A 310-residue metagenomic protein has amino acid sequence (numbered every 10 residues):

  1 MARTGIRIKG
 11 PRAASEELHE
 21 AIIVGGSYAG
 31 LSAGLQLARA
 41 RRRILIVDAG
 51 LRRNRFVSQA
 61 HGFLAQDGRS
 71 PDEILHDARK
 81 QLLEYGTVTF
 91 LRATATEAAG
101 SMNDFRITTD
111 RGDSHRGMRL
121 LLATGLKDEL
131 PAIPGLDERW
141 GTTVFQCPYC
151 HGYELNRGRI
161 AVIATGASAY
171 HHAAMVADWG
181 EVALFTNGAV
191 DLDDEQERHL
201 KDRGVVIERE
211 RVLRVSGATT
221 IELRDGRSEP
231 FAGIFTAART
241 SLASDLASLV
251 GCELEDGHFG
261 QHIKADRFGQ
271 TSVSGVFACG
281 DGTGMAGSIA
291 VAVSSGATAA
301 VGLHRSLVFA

Functional and structural regions predicted by a protein language model:
M1-H19, H76, Y85: Extreme N-terminal leader/targeting segments of oxidoreductases
T4-I8, E129-A167, H171-A174: Glycine-rich dinucleotide-binding loop and its adjacent helix/turn
H19-E73, G158-R159, A164-V190: Beta1-alpha1 glycine-rich phosphate/pyrophosphate-binding loop at the start of Rossmann-like nucleotide-binding domains
G34-L35, Y170-H172, C279-A310: A conserved FAD-binding loop/helix module that cradles the flavin
R42-R43, A49-L51, S58-Y85, Q146-C147 (+1 more regions): N-terminal glycine-rich dinucleotide-binding loop that anchors FAD/FMN and/or NAD(P) in oxidoreductases
H76, L82-T109, S114-G117, G180-Q261 (+1 more regions): A Rossmann-like FAD-binding core segment of flavoenzymes
A132, E138-E154, T240-A290, T298: FAD-site-proximal beta/loop scaffold in flavoenzymes
